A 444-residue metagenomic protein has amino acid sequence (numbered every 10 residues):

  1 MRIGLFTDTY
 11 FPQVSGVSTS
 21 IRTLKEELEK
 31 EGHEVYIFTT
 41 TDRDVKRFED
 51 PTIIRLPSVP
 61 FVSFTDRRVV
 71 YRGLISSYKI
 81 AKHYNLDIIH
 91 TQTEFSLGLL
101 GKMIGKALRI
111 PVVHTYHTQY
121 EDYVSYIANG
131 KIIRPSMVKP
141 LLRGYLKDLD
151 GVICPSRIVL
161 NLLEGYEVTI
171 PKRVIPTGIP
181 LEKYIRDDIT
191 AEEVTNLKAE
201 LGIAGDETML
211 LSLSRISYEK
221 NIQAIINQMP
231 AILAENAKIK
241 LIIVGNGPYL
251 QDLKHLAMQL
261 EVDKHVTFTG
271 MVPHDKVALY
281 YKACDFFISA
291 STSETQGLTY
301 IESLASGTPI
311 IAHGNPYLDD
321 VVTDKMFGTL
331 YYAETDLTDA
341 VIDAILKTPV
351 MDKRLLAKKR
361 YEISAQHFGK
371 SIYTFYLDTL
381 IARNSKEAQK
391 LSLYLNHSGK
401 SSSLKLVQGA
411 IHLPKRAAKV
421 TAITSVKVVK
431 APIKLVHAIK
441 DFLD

Functional and structural regions predicted by a protein language model:
M1-V45, E49-R55, S403-D444: N-terminal subdomain of nucleotide-sugar transferases
T41, I158, G178: Carbohydrate-associated surface elements
A81, Y145-L146, M271-V272, L279-C284: Short alpha-helical donor nucleotide-sugar binding micro-motif in glycosyltransferases
A204-K220, I226-M229: Conserved donor-binding/catalytic core segment of Leloir-type glycosyltransferases
T292: Aromatic "clamp/platform" in nucleotide-sugar-dependent glycosyltransferases that forms part of the donor/acceptor
P309-A312: Short hydrophobic beta-strand element within catalytic cores of glycosyltransferases and related nucleotide-activated
D324-T335, D343-P349: Conserved acidic donor-binding segment of nucleotide-sugar-dependent glycosyltransferases
V350-S402: A charged, aromatic-enriched C-terminal amphipathic alpha-helix characteristic of glycosyltransferases across folds
